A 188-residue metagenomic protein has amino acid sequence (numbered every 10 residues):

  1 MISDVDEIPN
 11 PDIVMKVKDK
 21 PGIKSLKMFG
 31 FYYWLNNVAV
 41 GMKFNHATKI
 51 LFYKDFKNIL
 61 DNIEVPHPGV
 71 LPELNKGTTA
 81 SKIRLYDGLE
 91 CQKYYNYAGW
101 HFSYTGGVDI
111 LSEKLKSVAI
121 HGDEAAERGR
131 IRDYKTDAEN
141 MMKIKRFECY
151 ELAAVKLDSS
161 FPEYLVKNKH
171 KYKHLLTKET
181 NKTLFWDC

Functional and structural regions predicted by a protein language model:
E7-G129: Conserved catalytic core of nucleotide-sugar-dependent glycosyltransferases
G88-C188: C-terminal accessory extensions appended to soluble enzyme cores
